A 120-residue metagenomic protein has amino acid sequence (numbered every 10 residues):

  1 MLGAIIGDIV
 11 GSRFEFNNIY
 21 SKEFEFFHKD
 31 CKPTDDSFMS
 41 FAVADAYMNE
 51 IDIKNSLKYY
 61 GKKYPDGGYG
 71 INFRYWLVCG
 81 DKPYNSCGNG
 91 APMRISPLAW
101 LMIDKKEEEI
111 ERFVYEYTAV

Functional and structural regions predicted by a protein language model:
M1-V120: Structured, active/binding-site neighborhoods that engage oxygen-rich ligands
